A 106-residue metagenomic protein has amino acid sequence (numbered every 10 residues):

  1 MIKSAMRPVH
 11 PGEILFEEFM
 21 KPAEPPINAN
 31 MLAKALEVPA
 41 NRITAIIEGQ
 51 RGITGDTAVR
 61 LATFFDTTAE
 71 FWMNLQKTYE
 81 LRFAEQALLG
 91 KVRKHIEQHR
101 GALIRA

Functional and structural regions predicted by a protein language model:
M1-I27: A short, Lys/Arg-rich alpha-helix, primarily the initiator
P25-A45: Short alpha-helical DNA-recognition segment
I46-G52, L61-A62: Charged, well-structured alpha/beta interaction segments
Q50-G55, E80-A84: Short, solvent-exposed alpha-helical "recognition" segments
D56-F71: DNA major-groove recognition helix of helix-turn-helix/homeodomain DNA-binding modules
T63, M73-A106: Short, charged recognition helix plus adjacent turn of helix-turn-helix-like nucleic-acid-binding domains
